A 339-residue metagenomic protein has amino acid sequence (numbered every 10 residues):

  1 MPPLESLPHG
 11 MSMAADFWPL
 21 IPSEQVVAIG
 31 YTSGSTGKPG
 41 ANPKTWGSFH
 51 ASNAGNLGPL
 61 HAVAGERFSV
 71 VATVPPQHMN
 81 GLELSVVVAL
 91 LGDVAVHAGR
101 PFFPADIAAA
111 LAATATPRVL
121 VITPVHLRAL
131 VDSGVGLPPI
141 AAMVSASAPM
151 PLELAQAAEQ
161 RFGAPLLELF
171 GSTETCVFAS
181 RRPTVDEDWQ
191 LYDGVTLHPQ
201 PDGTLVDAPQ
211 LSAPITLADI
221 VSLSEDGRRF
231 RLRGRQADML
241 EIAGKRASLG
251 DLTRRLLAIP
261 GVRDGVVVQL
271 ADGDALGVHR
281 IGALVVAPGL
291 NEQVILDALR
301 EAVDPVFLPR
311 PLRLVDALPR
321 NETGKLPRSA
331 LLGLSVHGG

Functional and structural regions predicted by a protein language model:
M1-S23, K38, H50-N53: ANL superfamily adenylate-forming
M13-Y31, V63-V70: Conserved pre-ATP/AMP-binding loop-to-beta segment of ANL
V26-N42, T173-E174: Conserved adenylation A10 loop of the ANL superfamily
P43-P59, G65-A129, L167: AMP-binding/adenylate-forming
D132-D186: Gly/Ser/Thr-rich phosphate-binding loop
T196-S222, R229, L284-V286: AMP-binding/adenylate-forming core of the ANL superfamily
A218-F307: AMP-binding/adenylate-forming catalytic core of the ANL superfamily
L240, G282-L284, R300-G339: Conserved C-terminal "lid"/linker of ANL adenylate-forming enzymes
